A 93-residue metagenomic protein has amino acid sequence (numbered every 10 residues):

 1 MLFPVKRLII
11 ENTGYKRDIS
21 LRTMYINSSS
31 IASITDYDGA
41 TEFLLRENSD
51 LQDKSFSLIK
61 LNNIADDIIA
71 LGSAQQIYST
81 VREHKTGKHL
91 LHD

Functional and structural regions predicted by a protein language model:
F3-P4, I9-N12, K16-Y25, S30-D93: Acidic, Ser/Thr- and proline-rich intrinsically disordered linker/docking segments of eukaryotic scaffolds
